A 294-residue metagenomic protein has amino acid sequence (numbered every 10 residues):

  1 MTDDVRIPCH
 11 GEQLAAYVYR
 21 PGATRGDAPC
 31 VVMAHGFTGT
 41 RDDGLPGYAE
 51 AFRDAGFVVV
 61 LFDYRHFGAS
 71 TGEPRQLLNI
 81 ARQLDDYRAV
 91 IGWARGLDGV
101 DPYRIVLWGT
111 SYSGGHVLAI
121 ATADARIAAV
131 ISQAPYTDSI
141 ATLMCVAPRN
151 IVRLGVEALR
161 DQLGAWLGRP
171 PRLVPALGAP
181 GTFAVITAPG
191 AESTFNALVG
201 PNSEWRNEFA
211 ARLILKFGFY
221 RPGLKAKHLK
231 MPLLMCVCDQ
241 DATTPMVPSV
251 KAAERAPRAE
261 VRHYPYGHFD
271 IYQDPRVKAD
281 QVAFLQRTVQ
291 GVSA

Functional and structural regions predicted by a protein language model:
M1-G26: N-terminal cap/lid segment of alpha/beta-hydrolase-fold proteins
H10, T40-G44, F67-P102, V106 (+2 more regions): Catalytic nucleophile-loop/oxyanion-hole region of alpha/beta-hydrolase and closely related hydrolase-like folds
F37-E50, Y64, V247: The serine-hydrolase catalytic nucleophile loop
A51-G72: Conserved alpha/beta-hydrolase
H116-A197: Alpha/beta-hydrolase-fold enzymes
L229, M235-V237: Short beta-strand/loop motif that positions the catalytic acidic residue of the alpha/beta-hydrolase fold
A242-P248: Conserved alpha/beta-hydrolase "acid-adjacent" motif
Y264-A294: Catalytic active-site module of serine/aspartate enzymes centered on a nucleophile-bearing elbow/loop
